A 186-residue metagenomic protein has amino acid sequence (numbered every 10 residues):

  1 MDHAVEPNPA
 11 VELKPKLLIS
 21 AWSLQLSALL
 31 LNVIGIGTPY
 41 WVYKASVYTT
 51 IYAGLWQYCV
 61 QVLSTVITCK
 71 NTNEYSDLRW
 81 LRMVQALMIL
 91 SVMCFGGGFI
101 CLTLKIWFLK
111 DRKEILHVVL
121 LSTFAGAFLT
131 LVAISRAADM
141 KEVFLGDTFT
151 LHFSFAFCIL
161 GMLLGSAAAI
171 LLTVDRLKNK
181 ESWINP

Functional and structural regions predicted by a protein language model:
D2-E6, A10-V42, L81-M140, F155-N179: Signature of small four-pass
A10-V11, Y75-D77, D147-T148: Helix-boundary and loop/linker segments of multi-pass membrane transporters
N32-Q85: A surface-exposed beta-alpha-beta supersecondary segment
T49-T50, T148-F149, K180: Short amphipathic alpha-helical segments embedded in low-complexity Lys/Glu-rich regions
T72, A138-F155: Interfacial non-cytosolic loop connecting adjacent transmembrane helices
N179-P186: Short, charged juxtamembrane terminal tails flanking transmembrane helices
